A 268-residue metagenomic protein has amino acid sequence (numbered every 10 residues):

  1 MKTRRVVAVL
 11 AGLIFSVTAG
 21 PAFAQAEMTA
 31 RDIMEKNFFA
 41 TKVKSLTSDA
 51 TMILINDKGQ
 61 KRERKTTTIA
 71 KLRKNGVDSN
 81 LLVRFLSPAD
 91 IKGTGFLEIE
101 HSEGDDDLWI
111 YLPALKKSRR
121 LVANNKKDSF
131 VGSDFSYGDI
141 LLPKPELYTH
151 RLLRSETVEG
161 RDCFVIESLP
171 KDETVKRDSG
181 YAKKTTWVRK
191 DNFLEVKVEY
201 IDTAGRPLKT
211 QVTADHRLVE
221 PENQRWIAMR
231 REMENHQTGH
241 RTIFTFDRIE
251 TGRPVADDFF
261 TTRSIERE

Functional and structural regions predicted by a protein language model:
M1-R5: Positively charged n-region of N-terminal signal peptides that target proteins for export
A8-T18: Bacterial N-terminal signal peptides
G20-Q25: Sec/Tat signal peptide C-region and signal peptidase I cleavage site
M28-A114, R151: N-terminal mature ectodomain segment of secretory-pathway/periplasmic proteins
R31, I140-L153, T210: A short, amphipathic edge element
L72-S79, L153-D162, E220-N223: Short, ordered beta-strand-loop transition motifs
L97, D107-Y111, K117-L121, K126-P143 (+1 more regions): Gly/Pro-enriched, hydrophobic low-complexity segments that function as extracytoplasmic propeptides/linkers
R267-E268: Short, solvent-exposed mixed-charge patches
